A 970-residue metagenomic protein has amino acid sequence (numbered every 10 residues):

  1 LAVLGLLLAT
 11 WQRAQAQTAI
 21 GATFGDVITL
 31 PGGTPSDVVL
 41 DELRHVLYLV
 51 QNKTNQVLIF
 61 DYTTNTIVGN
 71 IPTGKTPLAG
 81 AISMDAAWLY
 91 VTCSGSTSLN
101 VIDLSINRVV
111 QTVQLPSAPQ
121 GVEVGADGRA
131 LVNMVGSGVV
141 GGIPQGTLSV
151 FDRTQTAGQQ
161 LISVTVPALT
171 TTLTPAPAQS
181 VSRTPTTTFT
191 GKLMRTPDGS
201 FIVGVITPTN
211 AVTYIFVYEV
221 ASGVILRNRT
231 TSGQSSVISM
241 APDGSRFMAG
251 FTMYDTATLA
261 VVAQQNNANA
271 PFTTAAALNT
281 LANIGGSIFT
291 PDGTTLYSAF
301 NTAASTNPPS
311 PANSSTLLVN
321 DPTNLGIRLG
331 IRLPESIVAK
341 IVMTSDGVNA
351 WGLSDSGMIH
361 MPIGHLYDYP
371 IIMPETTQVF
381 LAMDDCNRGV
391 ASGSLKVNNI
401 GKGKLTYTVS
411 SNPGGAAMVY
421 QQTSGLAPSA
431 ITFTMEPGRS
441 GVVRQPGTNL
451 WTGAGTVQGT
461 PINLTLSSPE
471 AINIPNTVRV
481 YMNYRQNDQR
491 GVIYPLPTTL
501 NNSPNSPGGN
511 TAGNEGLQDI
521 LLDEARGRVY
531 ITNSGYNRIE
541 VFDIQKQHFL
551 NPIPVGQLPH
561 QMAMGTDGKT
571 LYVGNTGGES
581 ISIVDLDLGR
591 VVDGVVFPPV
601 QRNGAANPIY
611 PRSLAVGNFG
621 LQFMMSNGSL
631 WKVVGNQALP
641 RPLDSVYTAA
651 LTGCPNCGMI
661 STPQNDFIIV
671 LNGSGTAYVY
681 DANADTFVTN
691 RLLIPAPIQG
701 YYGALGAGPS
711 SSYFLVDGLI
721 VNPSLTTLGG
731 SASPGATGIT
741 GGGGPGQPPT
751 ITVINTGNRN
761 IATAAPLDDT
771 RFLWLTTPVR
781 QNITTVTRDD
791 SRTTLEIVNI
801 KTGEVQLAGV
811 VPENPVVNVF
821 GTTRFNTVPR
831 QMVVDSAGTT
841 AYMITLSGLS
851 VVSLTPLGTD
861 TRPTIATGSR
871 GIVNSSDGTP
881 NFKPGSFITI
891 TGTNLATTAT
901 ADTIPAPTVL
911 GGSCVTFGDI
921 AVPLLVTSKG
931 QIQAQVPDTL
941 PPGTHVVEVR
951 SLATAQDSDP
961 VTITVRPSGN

Functional and structural regions predicted by a protein language model:
T23-L30, T66-I71, R108-V113, A157-T184 (+11 more regions): A short beta-strand motif characteristic of beta-propeller blades
F24-L30, T34-P35, D368-V397, K402 (+4 more regions): Beta-strand/beta-sandwich contexts
G33-V39, T76-I82, S117-V124, A168-R195 (+11 more regions): Repeated scaffold domains used in trafficking and secretory/extracellular systems, primarily beta-propellers
L43-H45, D85-A87, D127-R129, D198-S200 (+10 more regions): Short coil/turn segments that connect the beta-strands within blades of beta-propeller domains
V57-L58, N100, L405, S410-T448 (+5 more regions): Immunoglobulin-like IPT/TIG beta-sandwich domains and homologous Ig-like subdomains
D61-N65, D103-N107, D152-T156, E219-G223 (+10 more regions): Short loop/turn segments that connect beta-strands within beta-propeller blades
S336-Y369, T822-T861: Blade-level signature of beta-propeller repeat domains, shared across WD40, Kelch, NHL, RCC1 and BNR/Asp-box propellers
G364-R490: Feature for long, exposed domains in two main contexts
